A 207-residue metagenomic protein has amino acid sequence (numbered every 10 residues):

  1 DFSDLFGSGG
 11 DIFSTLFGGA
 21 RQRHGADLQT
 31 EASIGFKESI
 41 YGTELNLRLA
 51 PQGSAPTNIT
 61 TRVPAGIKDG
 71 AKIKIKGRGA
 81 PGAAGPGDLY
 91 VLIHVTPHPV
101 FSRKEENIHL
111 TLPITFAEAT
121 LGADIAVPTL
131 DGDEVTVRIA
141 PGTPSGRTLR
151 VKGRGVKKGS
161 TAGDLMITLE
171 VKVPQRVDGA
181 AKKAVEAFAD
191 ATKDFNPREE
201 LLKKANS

Functional and structural regions predicted by a protein language model:
D1-S207: Non-catalytic interaction modules of co-chaperones and other macromolecular assembly/maintenance factors
